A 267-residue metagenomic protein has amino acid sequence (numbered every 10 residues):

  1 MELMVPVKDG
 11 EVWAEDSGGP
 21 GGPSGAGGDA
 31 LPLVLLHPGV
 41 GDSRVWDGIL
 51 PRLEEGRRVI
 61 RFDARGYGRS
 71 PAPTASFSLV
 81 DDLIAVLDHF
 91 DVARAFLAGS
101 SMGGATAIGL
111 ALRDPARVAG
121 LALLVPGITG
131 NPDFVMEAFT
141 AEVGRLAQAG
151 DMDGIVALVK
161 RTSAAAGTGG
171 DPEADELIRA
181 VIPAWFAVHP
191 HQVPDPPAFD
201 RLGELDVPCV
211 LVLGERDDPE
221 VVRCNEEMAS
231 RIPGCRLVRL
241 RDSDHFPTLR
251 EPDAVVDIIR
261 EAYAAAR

Functional and structural regions predicted by a protein language model:
K8-P71: Conserved HGGG/HGGXW glycine-rich cap/lid loop of the alpha/beta-hydrolase fold
P20-G21, G48-P51, I60-A98, D257: Active-site loop/oxyanion-hole signature of alpha/beta-hydrolase fold enzymes
D63-G68, G127, S243-D244: Short beta-to-alpha linker loops that shape the active-site pocket of alpha/beta-hydrolase fold enzymes
G99, G103, A107: Gly/Ala-rich beta-loop-alpha elbow adjacent to hydrolase catalytic centers
I108-R113, A119-Q148: Flexible "cap/lid" loop of the alpha/beta hydrolase fold
D133-F134, A149-R201: Conserved alpha/beta-hydrolase catalytic His-Asp/Glu region
F186-R231, R239: Conserved serine/cysteine hydrolase catalytic core
G234-R267: Catalytic active-site module of serine/aspartate enzymes centered on a nucleophile-bearing elbow/loop
